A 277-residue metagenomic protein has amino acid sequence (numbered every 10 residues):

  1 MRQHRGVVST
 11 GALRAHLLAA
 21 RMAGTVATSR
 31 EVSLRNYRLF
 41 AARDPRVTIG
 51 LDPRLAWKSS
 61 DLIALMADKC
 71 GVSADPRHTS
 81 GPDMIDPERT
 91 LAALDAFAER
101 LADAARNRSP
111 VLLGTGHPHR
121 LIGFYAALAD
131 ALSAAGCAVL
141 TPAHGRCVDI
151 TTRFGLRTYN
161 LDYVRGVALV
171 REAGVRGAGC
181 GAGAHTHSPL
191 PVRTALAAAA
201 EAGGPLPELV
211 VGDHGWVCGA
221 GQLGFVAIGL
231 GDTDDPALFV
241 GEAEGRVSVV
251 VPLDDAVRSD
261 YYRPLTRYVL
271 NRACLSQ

Functional and structural regions predicted by a protein language model:
R2-G116, A143: Metallocofactor- and cofactor-centric catalytic cores in central/energy metabolism, strongly enriched
L94-F97, S188, V192, D213: Amphipathic coiled-coil/heptad-repeat helices and related helical stalk/stem segments that mediate oligomerization
A105, S133, G221: Anion (oxyanion) recognition and catalysis
V111, L140-T141, I228-G229: Short hydrophobic alpha-helical runs that function as membrane-insertion/retention elements
G114-A126, D213-G219, D234-D235: Gly/Ser/Thr-rich loops at beta-strand to alpha-helix junctions that form or flank small-molecule/cofactor-binding
F124-P191: Long, charge-dense
V192, L196-F225, G229-L230: Glycine-rich phosphate-binding loop
P205, A220-Q277: C-terminal functional extensions of proteins
